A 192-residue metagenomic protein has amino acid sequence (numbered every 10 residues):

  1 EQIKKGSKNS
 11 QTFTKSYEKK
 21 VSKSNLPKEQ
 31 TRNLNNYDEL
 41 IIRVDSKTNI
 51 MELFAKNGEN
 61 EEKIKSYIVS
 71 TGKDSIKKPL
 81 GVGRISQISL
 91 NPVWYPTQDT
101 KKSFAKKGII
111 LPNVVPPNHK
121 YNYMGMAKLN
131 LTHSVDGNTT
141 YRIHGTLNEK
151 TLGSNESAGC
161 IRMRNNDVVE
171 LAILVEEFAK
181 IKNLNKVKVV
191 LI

Functional and structural regions predicted by a protein language model:
I3-N9, K15-S16, Q30, D99-I192: Exported/periplasmic cell-wall-interacting domains
K20-V21, N25-R142: Gly/Pro-biased beta-strand-loop elements
